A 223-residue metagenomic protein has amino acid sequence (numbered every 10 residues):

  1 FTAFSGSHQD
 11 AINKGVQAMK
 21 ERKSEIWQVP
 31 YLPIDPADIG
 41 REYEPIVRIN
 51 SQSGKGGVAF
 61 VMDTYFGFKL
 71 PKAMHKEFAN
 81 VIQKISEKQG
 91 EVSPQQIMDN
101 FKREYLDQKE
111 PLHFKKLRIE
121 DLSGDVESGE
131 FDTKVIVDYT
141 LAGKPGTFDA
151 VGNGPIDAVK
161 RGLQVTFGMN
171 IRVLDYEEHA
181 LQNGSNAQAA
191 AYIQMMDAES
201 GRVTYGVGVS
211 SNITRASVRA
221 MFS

Functional and structural regions predicted by a protein language model:
F1-D149, S185-Q188: A mid-to-C-terminal "edge-of-domain" accessory segment
A18-M19, A37, G162-Q164, E199-G201 (+1 more regions): Glycine-rich loops and low-complexity Gly/Arg-rich segments that provide flexible linkers or classic glycine-based
I49, A150, G208-N212: Alpha-helix capping and helix-loop boundary segments enriched in small/acidic/polar residues
G57, V61, Y65, V151-T166 (+1 more regions): Stable alpha-helical structural segments in soluble proteins, enriched in small hydrophobic residues
A79, Q83, K160-L163, Y192-Q194 (+1 more regions): Generic hydrophobic alpha-helical scaffold/packing signal
S123-S128, K134, A142-Q182: Small-residue-enriched alpha-helical segments and adjacent helix-cap loops that form tight helix-helix packing
Y139-G143, A180, M195-E199: Beta-strand elements of well-folded, non-transmembrane domains
N186-S223: C-terminal binding/interaction regions
